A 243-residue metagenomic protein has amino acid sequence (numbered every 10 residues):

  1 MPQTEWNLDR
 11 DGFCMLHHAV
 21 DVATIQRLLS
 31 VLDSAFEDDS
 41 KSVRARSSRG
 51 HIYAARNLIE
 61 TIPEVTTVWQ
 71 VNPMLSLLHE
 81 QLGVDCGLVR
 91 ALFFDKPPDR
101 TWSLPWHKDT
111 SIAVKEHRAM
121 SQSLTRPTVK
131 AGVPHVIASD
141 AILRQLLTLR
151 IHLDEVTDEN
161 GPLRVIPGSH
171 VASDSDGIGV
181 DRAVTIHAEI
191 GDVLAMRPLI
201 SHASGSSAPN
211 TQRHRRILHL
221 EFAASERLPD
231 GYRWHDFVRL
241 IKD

Functional and structural regions predicted by a protein language model:
M1-R10, H17-T128: Non-heme Fe(II)-dependent double-stranded beta-helix
Q3, L163-V165, H170-V184, I190-A195 (+1 more regions): Non-heme Fe(II)/2-oxoglutarate
M15-H17, G87-R90, T148, R164-V165 (+1 more regions): A structural signal for short, well-ordered beta-strand segments and their strand-loop junctions that often border
D21-V22, F93-K96, S111, E155-D158 (+3 more regions): Short, solvent-exposed loop/turn segments at secondary-structure junctions
R49, A141-L143, N210-H214: A generic structural micro-feature
R100-H187, P229-H235: Catalytic core of non-heme Fe(II) oxygenases with the double-stranded beta-helix
